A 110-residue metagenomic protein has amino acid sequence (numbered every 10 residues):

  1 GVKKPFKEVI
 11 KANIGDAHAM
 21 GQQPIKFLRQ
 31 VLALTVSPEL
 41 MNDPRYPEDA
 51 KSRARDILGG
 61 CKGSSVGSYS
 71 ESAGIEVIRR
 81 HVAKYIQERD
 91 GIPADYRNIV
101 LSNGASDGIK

Functional and structural regions predicted by a protein language model:
G1-L58: Conserved N-terminal helix/loop that builds the PLP phosphate-binding region of the aspartate aminotransferase-like
S37-K110: Conserved core of the PLP fold type I
